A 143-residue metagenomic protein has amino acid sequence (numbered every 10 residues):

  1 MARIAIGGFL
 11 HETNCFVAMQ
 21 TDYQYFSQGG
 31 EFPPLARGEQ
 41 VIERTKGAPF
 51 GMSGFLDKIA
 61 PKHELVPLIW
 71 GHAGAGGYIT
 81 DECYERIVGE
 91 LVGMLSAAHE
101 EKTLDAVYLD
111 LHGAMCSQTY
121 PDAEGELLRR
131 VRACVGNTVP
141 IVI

Functional and structural regions predicted by a protein language model:
M1-P61: N-terminal amphipathic/basic leader segments beginning at the initiator methionine
A5, L10-E12, F26, I79-I143: Active-site histidine-anchored catalytic micro-motif
G29-F32, L65-L68, K102-V107: Short amphipathic alpha-helical segments, especially helix-boundary/capping motifs
E31-I42, I69-I79, L111-G113: Glycine-/proline-rich flexible loop or hinge segments
S53-S96: Low-complexity, highly charged intrinsically disordered N-terminal segments that act as targeting/localization
